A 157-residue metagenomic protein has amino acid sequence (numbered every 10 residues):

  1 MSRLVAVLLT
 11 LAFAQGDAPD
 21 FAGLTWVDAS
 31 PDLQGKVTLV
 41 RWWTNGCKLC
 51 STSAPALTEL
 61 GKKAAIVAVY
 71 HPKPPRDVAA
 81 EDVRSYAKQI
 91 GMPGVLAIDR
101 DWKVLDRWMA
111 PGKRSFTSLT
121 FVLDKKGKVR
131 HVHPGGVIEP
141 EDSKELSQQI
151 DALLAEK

Functional and structural regions predicted by a protein language model:
M1-V7: Sec-dependent signal peptide recognition, specifically the positively charged N-region followed immediately by
L8-D32, G94: N-terminal "domain-start" segment that seeds a small globular fold
S30-S51: Short active-site neighborhood of thiol/selenol oxidoreductases, capturing the structured segment around
T38-R41, I66-V69, V95-I98: Structural recognition of the beta-strand scaffold that forms the well-ordered cores of secreted hydrolase catalytic
W43-G46, H71-K73, P134-V137: Second-shell loop/turn segments in exported
S51-I90, D101-R107: Structural microenvironment flanking redox-active thiols in thiol-disulfide oxidoreductases
I90-M92, R100-Q149: Thiol/disulfide oxidoreductase modules built on the thioredoxin-like
Q148-K157: C-terminal alpha-helix
